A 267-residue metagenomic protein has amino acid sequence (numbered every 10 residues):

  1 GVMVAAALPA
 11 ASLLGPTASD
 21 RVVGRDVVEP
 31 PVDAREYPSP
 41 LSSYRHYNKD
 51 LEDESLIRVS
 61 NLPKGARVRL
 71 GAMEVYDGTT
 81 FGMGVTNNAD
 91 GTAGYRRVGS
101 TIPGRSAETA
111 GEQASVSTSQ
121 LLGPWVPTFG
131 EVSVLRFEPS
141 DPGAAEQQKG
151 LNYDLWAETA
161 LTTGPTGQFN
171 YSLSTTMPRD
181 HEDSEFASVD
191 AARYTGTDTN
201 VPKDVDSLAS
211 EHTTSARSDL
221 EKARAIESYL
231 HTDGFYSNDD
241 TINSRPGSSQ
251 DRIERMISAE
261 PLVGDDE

Functional and structural regions predicted by a protein language model:
G1-E267: Helix-boundary/low-complexity linker signature
